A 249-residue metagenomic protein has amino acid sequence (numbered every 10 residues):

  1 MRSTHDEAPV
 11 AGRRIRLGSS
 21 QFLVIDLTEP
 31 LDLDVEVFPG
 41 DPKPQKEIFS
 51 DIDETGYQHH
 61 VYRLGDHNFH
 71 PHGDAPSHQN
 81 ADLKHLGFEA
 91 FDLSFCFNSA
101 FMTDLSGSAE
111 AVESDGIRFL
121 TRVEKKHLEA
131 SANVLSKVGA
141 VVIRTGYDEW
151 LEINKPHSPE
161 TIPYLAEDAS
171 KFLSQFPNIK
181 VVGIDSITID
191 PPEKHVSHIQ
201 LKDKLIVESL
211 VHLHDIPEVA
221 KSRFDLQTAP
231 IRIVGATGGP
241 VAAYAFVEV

Functional and structural regions predicted by a protein language model:
M1-V249: Active-/binding-site microenvironments in catalytic and ligand-binding cores
